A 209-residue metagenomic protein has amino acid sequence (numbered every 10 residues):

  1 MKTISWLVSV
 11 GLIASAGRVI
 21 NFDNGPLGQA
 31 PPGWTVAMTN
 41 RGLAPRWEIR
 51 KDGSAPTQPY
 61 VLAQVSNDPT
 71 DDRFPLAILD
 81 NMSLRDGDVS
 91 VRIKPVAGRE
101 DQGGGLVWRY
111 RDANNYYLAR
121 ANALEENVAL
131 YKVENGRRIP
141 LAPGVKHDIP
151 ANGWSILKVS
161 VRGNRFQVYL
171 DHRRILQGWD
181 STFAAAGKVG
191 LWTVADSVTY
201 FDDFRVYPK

Functional and structural regions predicted by a protein language model:
S15-N40, D202: Extracellular carbohydrate-recognition regions
R18-N21, F183-K209: Ligand-recognition surfaces built from glycine- and aromatic
F22, V89-V91, N152-V168: Short tryptophan-centered beta-strand motifs in secreted/extracellular beta-sheet-rich domains of glycan-recognition
L27, Q64-E134: Secretory/extracellular carbohydrate-interaction modules and structurally similar beta-sandwich "look-alikes"
Q29-A63, T70-R73: Extracellular glycan-recognition surfaces and repeat-rich motifs
P75-M82, P143-I149, G190-L191: Beta-strand-rich interaction surfaces with strong enrichment in secreted/lumenal proteins
E134-I156: Short, aromatic/His-centered strand-loop micro-motif at the edge of beta-sheets
N164, Y169-G190: Short, solvent-exposed beta-strand-to-loop segments that form ligand-recognition rims of beta-rich domains
